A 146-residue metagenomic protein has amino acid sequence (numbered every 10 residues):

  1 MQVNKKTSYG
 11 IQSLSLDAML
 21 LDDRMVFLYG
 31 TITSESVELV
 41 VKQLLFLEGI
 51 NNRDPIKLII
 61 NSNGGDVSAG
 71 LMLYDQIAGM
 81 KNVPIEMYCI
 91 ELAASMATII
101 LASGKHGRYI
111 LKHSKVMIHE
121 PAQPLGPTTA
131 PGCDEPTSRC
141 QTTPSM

Functional and structural regions predicted by a protein language model:
M1-M146: Terminal-region recognition feature
